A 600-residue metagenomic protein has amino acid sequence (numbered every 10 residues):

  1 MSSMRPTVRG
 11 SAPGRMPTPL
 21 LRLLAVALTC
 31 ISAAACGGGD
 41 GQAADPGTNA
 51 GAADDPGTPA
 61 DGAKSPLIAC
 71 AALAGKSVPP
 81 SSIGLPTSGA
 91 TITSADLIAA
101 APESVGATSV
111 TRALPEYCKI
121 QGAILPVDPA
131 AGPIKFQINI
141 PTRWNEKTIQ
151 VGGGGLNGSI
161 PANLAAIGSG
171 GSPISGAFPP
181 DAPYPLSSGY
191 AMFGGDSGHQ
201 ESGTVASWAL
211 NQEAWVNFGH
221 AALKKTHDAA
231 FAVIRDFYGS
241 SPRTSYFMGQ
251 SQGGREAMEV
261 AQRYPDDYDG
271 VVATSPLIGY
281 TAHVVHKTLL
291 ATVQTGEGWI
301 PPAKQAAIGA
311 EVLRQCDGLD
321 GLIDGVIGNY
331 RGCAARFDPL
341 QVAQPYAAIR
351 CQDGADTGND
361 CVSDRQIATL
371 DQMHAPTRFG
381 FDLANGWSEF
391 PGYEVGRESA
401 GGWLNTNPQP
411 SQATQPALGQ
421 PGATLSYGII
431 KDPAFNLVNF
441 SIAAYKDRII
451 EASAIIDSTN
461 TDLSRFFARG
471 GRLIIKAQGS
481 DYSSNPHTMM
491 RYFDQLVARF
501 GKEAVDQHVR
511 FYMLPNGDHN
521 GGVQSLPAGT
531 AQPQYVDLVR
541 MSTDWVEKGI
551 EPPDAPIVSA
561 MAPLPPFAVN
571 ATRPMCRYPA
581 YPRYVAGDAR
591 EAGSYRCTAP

Functional and structural regions predicted by a protein language model:
M1-P19: N-terminal secretory signal peptides that target proteins for export/translocation
S32-A35: C-terminal motif of bacterial Sec signal peptides marking the signal peptidase cleavage site
G37-D40: Bacterial signal peptide processing site
Q42-K147, I160-G168, P179-P180, I323-I327 (+5 more regions): Catalytic-loop region of hydrolases
G154-G239, V285-H286, K431-I455, M513-G529: Cap/lid segment of the alpha/beta-hydrolase catalytic domain
G249-G253, A257: Gly/Ala-rich beta-loop-alpha elbow adjacent to hydrolase catalytic centers
E259-A261, D266-R378, T530-Q534, R540: A catalytic-pocket lid/entrance helix-loop region that shapes and gates access to the active site across common
I474-A477: Short beta-strand/loop motif that positions the catalytic acidic residue of the alpha/beta-hydrolase fold
